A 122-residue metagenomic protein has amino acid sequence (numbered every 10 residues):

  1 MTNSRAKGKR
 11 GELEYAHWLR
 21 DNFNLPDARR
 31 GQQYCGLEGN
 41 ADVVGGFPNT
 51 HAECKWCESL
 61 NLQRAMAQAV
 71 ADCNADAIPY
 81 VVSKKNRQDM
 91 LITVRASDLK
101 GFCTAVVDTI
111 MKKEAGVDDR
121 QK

Functional and structural regions predicted by a protein language model:
M1-K122: Catalytic phosphate/metal-binding cores of nucleic-acid and nucleotide-processing enzymes, i.e., regions that mediate
